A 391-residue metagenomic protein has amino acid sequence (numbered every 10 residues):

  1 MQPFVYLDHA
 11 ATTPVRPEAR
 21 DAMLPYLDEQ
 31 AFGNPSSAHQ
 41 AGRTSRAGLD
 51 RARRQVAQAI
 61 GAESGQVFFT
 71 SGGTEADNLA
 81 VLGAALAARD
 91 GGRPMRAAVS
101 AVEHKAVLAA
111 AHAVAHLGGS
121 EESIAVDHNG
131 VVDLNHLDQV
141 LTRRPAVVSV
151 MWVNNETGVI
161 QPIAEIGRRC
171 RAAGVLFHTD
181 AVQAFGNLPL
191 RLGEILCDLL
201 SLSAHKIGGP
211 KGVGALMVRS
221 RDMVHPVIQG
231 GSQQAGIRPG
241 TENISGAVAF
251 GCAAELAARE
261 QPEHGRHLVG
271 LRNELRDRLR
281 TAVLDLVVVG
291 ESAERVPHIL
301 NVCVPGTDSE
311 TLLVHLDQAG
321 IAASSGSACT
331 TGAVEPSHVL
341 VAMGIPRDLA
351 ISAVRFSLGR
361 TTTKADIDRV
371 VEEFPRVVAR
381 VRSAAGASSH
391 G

Functional and structural regions predicted by a protein language model:
M1-G391: Pyridoxal 5′-phosphate
